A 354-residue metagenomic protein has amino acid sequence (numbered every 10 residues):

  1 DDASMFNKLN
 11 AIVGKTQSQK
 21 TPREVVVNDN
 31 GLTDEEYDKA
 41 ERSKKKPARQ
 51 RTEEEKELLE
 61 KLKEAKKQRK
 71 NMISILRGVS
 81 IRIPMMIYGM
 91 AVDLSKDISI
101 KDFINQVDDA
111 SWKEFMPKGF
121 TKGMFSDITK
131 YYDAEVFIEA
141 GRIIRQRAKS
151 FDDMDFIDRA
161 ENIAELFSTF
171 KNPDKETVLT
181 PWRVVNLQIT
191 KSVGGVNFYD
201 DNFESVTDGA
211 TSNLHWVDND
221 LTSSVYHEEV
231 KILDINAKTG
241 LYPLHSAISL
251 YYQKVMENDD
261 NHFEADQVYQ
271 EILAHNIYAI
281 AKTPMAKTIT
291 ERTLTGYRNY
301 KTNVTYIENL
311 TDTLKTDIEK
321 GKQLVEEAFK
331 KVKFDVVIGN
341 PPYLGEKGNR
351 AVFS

Functional and structural regions predicted by a protein language model:
D2-G31, K66-Q267, Y278-T293, T313: Class I S-adenosyl-L-methionine
N10-V13, Q17, Y37, E41 (+1 more regions): Residue-level detector of alpha-helical secondary structure
E24-E36, Q50, E57: Long, low-complexity intrinsically disordered regions
T33, E41, P47-E55, L62 (+1 more regions): Intrinsically disordered, low-complexity coil/linker segments enriched for acidic/polar and small residues
S224-H227, Y269-A274, A328-F334: Short basic/glycine-enriched coil/helix segment immediately N-terminal to the Walker B
K238-H262, T313-S354: SAM-dependent methyltransferase catalytic-core segment centered on the flexible catalytic loop and adjoining short
A274-G296, D335, L344-S354: Conserved Class I SAM-dependent methyltransferase catalytic core
K282-T283, T288-A328: S-adenosyl-L-methionine
